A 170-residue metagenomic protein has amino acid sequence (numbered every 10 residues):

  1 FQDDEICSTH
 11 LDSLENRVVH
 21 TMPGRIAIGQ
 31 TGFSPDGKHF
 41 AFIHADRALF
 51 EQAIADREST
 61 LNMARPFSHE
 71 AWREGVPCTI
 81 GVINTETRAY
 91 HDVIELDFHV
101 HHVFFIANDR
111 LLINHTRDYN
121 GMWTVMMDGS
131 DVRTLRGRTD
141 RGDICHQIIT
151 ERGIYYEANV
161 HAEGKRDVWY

Functional and structural regions predicted by a protein language model:
F1, G24-I43, E70, E95-N114 (+1 more regions): Conserved beta-propeller blade repeats
Q2-T79, R88, D92-E95: Asp-box/WD-like beta-propeller blade repeats and closely related beta-sheet repeat scaffolds
D3, D46-E51, T116-Y119, V160-G164: Short glycine/acidic-enriched loop and turn motifs that connect beta-strands
E5-C7, T79-G81, G121-W123, D167-W169: A short loop-to-beta-strand structural motif that recurs across blades of beta-propeller domains
T9-D12, N84, V125-D128, W169-Y170: Structural recognition of the beta-propeller blade-terminating site
S34-K38, V82-V93, I106-L111, V125-V132: Secondary-structure boundary elements
G142, H146-Q147, E163-W169: Active-site/pore-lining binding-face segments in mid-to-C-terminal subdomains
